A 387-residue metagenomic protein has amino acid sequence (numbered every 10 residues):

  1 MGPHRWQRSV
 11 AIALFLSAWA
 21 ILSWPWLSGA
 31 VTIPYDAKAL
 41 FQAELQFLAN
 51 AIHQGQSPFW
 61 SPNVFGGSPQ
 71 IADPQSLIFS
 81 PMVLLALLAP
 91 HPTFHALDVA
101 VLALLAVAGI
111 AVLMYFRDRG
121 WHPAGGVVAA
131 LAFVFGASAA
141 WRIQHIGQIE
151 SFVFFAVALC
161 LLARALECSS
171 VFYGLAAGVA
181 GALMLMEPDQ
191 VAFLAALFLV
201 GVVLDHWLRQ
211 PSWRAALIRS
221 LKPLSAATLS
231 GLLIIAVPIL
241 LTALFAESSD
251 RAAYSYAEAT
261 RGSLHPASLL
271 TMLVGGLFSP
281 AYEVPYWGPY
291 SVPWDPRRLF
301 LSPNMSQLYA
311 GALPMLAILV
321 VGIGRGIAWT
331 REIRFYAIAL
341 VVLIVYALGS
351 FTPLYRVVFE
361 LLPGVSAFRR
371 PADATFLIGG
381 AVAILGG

Functional and structural regions predicted by a protein language model:
M1-R5, R117-G120, R164-G174, L204-R219 (+2 more regions): Membrane-interface junctions at the ends of membrane-embedded or membrane-associated helices
G2-W6, Q210-K222, P289, Q307 (+1 more regions): Membrane-interface helix-loop-helix junctions at transmembrane boundaries of multi-pass membrane enzymes, predominantly
S9-L16, A196, A215-A243, S255-A259 (+1 more regions): Hydrophobic alpha-helical membrane-interfacial segments at the cytosolic entry of transmembrane helices
L14-I21, G181, L199, V320 (+1 more regions): Hydrophobic core segments of alpha-helical transmembrane domains in multi-pass membrane transport and ion-translocation
F15, L87, L102, A106-R119 (+2 more regions): Membrane-embedded helix bundles of polyisoprenyl
A18-V112, L131-A156, E187, E258-A312 (+2 more regions): Membrane-interface coil-to-helix junctions
I110-M114, V157-R164, L199-W207, P314-R325 (+3 more regions): Transmembrane alpha-helices and membrane-interface helical segments of multi-pass integral membrane enzymes
F198-G201, L241-E258, F359-L362: Short secondary-structure boundary/capping segments
